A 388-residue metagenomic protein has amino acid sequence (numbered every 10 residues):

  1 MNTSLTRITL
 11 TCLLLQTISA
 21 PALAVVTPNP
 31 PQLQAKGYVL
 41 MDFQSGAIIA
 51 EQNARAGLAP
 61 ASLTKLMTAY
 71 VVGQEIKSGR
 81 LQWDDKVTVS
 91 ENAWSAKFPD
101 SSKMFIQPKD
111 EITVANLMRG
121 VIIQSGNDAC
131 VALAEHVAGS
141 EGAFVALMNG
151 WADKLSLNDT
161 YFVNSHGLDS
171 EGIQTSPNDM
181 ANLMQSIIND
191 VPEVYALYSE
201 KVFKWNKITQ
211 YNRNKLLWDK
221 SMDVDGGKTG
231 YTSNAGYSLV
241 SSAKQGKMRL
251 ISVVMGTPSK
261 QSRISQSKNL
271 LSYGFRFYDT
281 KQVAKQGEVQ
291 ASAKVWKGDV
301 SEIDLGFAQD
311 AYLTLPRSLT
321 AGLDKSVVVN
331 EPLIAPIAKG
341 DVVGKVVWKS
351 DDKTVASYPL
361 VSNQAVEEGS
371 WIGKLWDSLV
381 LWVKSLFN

Functional and structural regions predicted by a protein language model:
M1-T9: Bacterial N-terminal signal peptides that target proteins for export
N2, Q82, V89-S90, P99 (+6 more regions): Alpha-helix initiation/capping motif
T11, I48, G57, G73 (+7 more regions): Amphipathic, positively biased hydrophobic alpha-helical segments used for protein targeting and membrane insertion
T11-C12, A22-L23: Cleavable N-terminal signal peptides
T17-P21: N-terminal signal peptide c-region/cleavage motif recognized by signal peptidases
A24-V191: Active-site-adjacent loops and short helices of periplasmic peptidoglycan-processing enzymes
L157-N158, D169-N388: Domain-terminus/edge residues, biased toward the C-terminal soluble/receptor-binding domains of extracytoplasmic
